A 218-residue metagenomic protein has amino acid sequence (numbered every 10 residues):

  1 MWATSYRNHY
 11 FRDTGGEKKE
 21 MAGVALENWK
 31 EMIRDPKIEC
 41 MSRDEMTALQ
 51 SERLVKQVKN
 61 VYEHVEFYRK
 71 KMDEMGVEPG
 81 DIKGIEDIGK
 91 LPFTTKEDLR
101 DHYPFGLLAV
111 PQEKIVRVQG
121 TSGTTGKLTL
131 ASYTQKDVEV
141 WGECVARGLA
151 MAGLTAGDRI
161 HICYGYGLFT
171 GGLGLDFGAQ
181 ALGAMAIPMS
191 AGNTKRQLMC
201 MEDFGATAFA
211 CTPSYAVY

Functional and structural regions predicted by a protein language model:
W2-G120, T125-E143, A150-M151: Nucleotide 5′-phosphate-binding alpha/beta core
V65-E66, A191, P213-S214: Alpha-helix N-cap/helix-start capping motif
I115, G165-G167, S214: Short glycine-enriched loops at secondary-structure junctions
A150-A186: Conserved AMP-binding loop of ANL adenylate-forming enzymes
A186-C200: ATP-dependent adenylate-forming carboxylate-activation enzymes
F204: Active-site charged/polar residues at nucleotide-handling catalytic sites that mediate phosphoryl, nucleotidyl
T207-Y218: Adenylate-forming
